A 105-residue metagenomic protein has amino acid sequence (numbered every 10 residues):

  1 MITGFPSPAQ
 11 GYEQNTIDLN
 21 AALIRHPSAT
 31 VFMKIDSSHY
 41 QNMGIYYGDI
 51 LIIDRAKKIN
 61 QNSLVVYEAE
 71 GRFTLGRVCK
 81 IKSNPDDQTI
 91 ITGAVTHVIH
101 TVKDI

Functional and structural regions predicted by a protein language model:
M1-Y47, K57-Q61, E70-T74, C79-I105: Short, positionally conserved secondary-structure boundary motifs
